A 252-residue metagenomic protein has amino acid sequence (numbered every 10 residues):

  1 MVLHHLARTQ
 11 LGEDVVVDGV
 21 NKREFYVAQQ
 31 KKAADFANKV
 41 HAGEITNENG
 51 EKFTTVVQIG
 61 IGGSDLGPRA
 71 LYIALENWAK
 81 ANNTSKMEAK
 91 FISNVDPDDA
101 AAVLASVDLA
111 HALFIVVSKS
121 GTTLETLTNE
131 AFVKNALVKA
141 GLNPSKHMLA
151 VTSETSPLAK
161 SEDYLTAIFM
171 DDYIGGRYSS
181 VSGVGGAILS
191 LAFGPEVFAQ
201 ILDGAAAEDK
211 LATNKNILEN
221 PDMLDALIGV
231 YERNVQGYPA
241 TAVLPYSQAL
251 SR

Functional and structural regions predicted by a protein language model:
M1-N49: Extended, charge-enriched "interface" segments that sit outside catalytic cores
E24, K90-D98, A102-L104, V117-T128 (+4 more regions): Alpha-helix capping and helix-loop boundary segments enriched in small/acidic/polar residues
F36-F53, V103-A112, L227-P239: Glycine-rich phosphate/diphosphate-binding loops that line cofactor/substrate pockets in enzymes
E51-A110, L244-R252: Anionic-ligand anchoring segments at beta-strand to alpha-helix junctions in alpha/beta enzyme folds, i.e., glycine
G67-Y72, A101-L104, E125-N129, A159-Y164 (+2 more regions): Short acidic, glycine/serine/threonine-rich loops at helix termini
A136-R252: Active-site phosphate/pyrophosphate-binding segments
